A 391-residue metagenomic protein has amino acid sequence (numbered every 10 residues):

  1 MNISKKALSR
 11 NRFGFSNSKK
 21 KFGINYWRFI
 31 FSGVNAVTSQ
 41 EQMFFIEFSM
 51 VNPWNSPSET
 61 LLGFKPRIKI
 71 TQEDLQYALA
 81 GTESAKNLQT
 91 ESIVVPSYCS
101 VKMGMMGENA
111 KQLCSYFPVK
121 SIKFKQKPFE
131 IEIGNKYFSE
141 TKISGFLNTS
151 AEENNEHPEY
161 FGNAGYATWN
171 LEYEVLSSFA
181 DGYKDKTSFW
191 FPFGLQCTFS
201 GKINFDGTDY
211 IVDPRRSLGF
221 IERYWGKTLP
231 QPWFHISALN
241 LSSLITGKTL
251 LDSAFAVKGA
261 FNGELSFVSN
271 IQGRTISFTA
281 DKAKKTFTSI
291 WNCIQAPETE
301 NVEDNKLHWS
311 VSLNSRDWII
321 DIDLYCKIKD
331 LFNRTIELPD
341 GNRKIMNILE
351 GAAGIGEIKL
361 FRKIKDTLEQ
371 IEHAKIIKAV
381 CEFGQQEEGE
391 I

Functional and structural regions predicted by a protein language model:
M1-I391: Structured soluble/peripheral alpha/beta segments that form catalytic or ligand/cofactor-binding pockets
